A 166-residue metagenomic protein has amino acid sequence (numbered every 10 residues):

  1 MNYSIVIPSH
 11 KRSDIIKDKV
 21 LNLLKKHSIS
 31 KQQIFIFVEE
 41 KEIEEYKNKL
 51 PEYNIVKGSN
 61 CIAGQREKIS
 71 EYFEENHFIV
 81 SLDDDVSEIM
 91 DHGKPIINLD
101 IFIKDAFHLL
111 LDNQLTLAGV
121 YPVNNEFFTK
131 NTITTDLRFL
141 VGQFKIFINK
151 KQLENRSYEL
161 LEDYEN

Functional and structural regions predicted by a protein language model:
M1-K25: N-proximal low-complexity "stem/linker" segments adjacent to membrane-targeting elements
N2, K31, N76, Q114-L115: A general structural motif
N2-S4, L24-I36, E52-Y53: Short loop->beta transition adjacent to catalytic acidic/histidine clusters or analogous donor-positioning motifs
I7-S9, F37-E40, G119-Y121: Short beta-strand/turn micro-motifs composed of small residues that flank or help shape donor/cofactor-binding pockets
H10-R12, E42-I43, C61, D85-S87 (+2 more regions): Short, solvent-exposed loop/turn segments at secondary-structure junctions
F37-L82, S87-N98: Active-site-proximal specificity loops/subdomain of glycosyltransferases
I89-E165: Conserved catalytic core of nucleotide-sugar-dependent glycosyltransferases
